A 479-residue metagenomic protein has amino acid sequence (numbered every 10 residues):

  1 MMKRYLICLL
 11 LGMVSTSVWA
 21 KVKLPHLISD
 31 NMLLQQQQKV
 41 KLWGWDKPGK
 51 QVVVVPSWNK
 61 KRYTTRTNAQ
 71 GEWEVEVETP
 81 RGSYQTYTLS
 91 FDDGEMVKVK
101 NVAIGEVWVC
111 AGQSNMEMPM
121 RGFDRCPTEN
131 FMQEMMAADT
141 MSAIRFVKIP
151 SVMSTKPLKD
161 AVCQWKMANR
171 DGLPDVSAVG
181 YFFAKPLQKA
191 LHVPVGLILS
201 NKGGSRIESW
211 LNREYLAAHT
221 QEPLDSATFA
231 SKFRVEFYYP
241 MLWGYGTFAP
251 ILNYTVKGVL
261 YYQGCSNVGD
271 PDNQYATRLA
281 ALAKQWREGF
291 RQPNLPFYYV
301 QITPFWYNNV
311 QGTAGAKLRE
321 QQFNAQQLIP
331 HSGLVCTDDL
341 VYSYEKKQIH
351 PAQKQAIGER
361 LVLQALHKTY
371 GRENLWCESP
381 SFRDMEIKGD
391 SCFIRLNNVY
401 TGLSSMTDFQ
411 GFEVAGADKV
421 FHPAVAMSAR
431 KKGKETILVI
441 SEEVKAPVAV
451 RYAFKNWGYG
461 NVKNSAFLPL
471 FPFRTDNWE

Functional and structural regions predicted by a protein language model:
M1-Y5: Positively charged n-region of N-terminal signal peptides that target proteins for export
L11-G12: Short, linear, compositionally biased motifs with a strong N-terminal bias
K21-E479: Cell-envelope and extracellular/periplasmic
